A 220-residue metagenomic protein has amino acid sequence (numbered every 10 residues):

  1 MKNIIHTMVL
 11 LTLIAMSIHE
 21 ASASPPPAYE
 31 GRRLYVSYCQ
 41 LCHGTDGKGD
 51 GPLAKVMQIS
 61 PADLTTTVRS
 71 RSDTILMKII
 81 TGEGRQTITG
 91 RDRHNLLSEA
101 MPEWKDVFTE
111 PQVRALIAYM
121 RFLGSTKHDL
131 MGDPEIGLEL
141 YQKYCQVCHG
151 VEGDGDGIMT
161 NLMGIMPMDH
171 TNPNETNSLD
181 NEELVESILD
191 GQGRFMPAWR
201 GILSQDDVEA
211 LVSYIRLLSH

Functional and structural regions predicted by a protein language model:
M1-M8: Bacterial N-terminal signal peptides that target proteins for export
K2, I18-G44, P52-A54, T65: Hydrophobic, helix-prone linear segments
M8-M16: Bacterial N-terminal signal peptides
H19-L34, A118-L140: Electrostatic cytochrome c docking/interface patches
G31-D46, L116, M120, G137-E152 (+2 more regions): The canonical Cys-X-X-Cys-His
R32, K48-M77, W104-V107, G150 (+1 more regions): Gly/Gly-Pro-rich "capping" loops immediately C-terminal to redox-active cysteine motifs in periplasmic/lumenal
H43, I80-G84, R121-G124, H149 (+3 more regions): Protein kinase-like catalytic domain
K55-D63, T81-V113, L130-G132, M168 (+1 more regions): Axial heme c-ligation environment in periplasmic c-type cytochrome domains
